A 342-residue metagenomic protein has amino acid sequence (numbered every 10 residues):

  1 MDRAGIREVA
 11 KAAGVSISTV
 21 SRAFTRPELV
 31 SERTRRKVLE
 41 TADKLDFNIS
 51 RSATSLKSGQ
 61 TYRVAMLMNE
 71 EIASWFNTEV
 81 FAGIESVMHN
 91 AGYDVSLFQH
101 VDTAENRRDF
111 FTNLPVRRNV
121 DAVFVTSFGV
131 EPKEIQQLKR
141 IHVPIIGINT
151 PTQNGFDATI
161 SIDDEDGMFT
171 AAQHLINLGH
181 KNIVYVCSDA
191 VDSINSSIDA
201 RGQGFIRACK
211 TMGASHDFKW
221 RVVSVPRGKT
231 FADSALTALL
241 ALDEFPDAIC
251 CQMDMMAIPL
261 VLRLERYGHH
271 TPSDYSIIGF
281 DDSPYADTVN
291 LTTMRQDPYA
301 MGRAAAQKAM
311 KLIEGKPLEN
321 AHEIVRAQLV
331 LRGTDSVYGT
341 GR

Functional and structural regions predicted by a protein language model:
M1-G5, G59-Q173, A241-F245: Alpha-helical recognition/docking segments in bacterial nutrient-uptake and carbohydrate-utilization systems
M1-Y62, G341: N-terminal helix-turn-helix DNA-binding module of bacterial transcription factors
I17-T19, L56-I72, N182-V191: Short beta-strand segments enriched in small/hydrophobic residues
M88-V101, G202, I206-T230: Short beta-strand elements in bilobed, periplasmic/extracellular small-molecule ligand-binding domains
I160-V186, Q203, R207, K229-A238 (+1 more regions): Hydrophobic alpha-helical segments within soluble ligand-binding/sensing domains
A171-M212, A321-D335: An alpha-beta-alpha
N182, H216-K219, H270-I277: Short acidic capping loops at alpha-helix termini that bridge into adjacent secondary structure
D233-R342: Flexible loop/turn connectors
